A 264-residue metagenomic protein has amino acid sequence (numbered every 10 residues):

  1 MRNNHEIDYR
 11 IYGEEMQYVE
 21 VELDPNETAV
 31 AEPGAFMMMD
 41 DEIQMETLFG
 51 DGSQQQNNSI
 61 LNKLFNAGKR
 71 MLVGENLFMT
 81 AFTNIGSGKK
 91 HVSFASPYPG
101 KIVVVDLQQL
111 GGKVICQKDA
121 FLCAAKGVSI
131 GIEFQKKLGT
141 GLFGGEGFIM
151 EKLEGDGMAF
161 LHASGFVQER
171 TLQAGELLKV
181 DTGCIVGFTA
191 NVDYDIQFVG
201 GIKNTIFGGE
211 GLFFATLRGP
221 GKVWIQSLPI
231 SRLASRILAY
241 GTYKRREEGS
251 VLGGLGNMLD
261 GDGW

Functional and structural regions predicted by a protein language model:
M1-W264: Composition-driven recognition of glycine/serine/threonine/acidic- and proline-rich low-complexity segments and repeats
